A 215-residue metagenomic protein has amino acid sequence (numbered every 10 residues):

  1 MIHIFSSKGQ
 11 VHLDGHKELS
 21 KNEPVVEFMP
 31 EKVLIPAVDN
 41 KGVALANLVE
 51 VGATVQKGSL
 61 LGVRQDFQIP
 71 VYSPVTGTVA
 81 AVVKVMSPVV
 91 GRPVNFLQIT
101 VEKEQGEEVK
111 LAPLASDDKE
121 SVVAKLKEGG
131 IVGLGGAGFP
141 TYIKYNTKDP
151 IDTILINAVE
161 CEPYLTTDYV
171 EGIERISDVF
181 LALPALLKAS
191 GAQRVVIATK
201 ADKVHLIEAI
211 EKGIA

Functional and structural regions predicted by a protein language model:
M1-A215: Well-ordered secondary-structure scaffolds
